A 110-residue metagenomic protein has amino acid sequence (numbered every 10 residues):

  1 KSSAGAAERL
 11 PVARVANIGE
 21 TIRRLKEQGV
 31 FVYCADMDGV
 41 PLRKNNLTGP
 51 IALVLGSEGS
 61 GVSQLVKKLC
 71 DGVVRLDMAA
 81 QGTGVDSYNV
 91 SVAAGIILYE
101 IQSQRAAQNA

Functional and structural regions predicted by a protein language model:
K1-A6, Q64, K68-A110: Structured adenosyl-cofactor binding patch, chiefly the S-adenosyl-L-methionine
K1-K44: RNA substrate-binding interface of SAM-dependent RNA methyltransferases
A16, G49, S57, T83-Y88: Residues at secondary-structure transition points
E27-G29, L47-G49, L69: Short loop/turn elements that form and flank the Walker-type P-loop nucleotide-binding site in RecA-like NTPase cores
D38-V40, E58-G61, A79-G82: Short Gly/Pro-enriched loop/turn and capping motifs at secondary-structure junctions
R43-N45, S63-V66: Short glycine-/acidic-enriched loop or helix-start segments at secondary-structure transitions that form or flank
